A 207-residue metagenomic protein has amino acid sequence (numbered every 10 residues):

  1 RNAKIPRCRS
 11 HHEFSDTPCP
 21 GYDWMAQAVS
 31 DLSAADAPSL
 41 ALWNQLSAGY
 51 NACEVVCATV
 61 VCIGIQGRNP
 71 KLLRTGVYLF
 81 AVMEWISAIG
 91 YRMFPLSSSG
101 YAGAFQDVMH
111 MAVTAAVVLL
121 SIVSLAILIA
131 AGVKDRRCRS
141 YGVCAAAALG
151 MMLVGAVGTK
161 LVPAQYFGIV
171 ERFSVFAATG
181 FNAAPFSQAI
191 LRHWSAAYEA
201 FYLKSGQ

Functional and structural regions predicted by a protein language model:
R1, R68-V82, C138-A145: Interfacial segments of alpha-helical transmembrane regions
I5-D23: Alpha-helical transmembrane segments of multi-pass membrane proteins
L32-A52: Interfacial helix-start motif at the membrane-water boundary
A48-T75, V123-V133, R192: Internal transmembrane alpha-helix with an interfacial aromatic "cap," most often the third helix
L73-F105, A156-F167: Hydrophobic alpha-helical transmembrane segments of integral membrane proteins
I86-A130: Membrane-proximal helix-loop-helix units in multi-pass membrane proteins
I129-L203: Terminal transmembrane helical module of multi-pass membrane proteins
